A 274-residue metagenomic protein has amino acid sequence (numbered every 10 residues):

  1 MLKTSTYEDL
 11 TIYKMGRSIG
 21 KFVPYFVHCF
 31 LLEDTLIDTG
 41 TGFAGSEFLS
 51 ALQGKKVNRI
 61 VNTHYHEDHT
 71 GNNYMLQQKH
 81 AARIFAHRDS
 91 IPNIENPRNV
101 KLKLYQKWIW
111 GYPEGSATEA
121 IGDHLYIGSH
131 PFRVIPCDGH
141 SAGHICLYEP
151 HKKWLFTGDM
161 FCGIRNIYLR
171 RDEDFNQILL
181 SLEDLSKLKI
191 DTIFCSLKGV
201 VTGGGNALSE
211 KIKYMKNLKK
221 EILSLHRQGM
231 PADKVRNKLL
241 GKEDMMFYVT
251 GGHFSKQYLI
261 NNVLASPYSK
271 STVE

Functional and structural regions predicted by a protein language model:
M1-L52, C146-G158: Conserved beta-strand hairpin/beta-sheet module of binuclear metal-dependent hydrolase folds, prominently
I37-G40, N58-H66, I84-R88, P136-G139 (+2 more regions): Active-site neighborhood of phospho(di)ester-bond hydrolases with catalytic His/Asp-centered motifs
A44, Y65-G71, I91-I94, A142-H144 (+2 more regions): Active-site environment of divalent metal-dependent phosphoester hydrolases
S46-Y126, K213: Active-site HxH/HxHxD metal-binding segment of metal-dependent hydrolases
K79, F85, Q177-A232: Divalent-metal (often Zn2+) His-rich catalytic cores of metallo-beta-lactamase-fold enzymes
G122-E149: Core dinuclear metal-dependent hydrolase active-site scaffold
C146-I164, D172-D191, K198: Metal-dependent phosphodiesterase/nuclease catalytic metal-binding core
L225-E274: C-terminal regulatory/interaction regions
